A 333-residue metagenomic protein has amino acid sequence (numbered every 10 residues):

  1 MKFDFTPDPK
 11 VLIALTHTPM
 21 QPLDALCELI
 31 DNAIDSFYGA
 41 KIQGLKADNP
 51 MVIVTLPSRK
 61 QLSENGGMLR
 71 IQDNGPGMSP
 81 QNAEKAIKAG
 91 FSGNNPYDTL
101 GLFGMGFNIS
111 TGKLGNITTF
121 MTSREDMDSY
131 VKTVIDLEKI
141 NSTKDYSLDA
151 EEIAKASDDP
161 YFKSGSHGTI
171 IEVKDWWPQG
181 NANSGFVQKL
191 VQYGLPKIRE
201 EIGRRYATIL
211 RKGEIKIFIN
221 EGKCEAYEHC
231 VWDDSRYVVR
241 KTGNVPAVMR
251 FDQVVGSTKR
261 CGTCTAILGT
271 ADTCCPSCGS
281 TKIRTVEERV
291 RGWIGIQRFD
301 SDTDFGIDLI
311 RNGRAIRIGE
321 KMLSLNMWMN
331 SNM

Functional and structural regions predicted by a protein language model:
M1-M51, L62, Q81-E84: Bergerat-fold GHKL ATPase/HATPase_c domain
D35-S36, P76-M78, I109: Residues immediately C-terminal
G39, S92-T99: Glycine-rich ATP-lid/hinge loop adjacent to the conserved G-boxes
L56-L69: Short beta-strand-loop-beta element adjacent to the nucleotide/active-site pocket used for signaling
D73: Acidic ATP/Mg2+-coordinating residue in the GHKL
M78-G90: Short conserved segment of the HATPase_c
P96-E225: GHKL-type ATPase core
Q188, E214-M333: GHKL/Bergerat-fold ATPase module in large chromosome/replication-associated machines
